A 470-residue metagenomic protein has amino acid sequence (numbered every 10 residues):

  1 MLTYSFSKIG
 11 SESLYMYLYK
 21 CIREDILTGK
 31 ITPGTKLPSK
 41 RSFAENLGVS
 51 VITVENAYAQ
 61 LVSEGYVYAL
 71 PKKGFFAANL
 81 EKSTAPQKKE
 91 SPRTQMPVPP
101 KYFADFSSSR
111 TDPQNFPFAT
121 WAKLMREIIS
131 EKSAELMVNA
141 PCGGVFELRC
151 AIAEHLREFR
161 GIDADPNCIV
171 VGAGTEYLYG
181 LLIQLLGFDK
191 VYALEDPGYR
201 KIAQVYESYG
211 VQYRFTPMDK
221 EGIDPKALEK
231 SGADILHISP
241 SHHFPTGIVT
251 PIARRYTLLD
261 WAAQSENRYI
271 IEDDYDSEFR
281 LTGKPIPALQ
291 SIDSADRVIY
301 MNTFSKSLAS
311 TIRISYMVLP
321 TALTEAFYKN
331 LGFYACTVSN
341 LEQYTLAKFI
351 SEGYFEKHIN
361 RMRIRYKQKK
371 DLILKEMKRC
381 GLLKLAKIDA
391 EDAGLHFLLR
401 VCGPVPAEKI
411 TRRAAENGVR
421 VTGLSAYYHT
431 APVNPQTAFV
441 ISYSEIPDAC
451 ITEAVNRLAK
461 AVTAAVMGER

Functional and structural regions predicted by a protein language model:
M1-I128, M137, A322, Y328 (+9 more regions): N-terminal basic, amphipathic alpha-helical segments
K72, S291-A326: Active-site PLP attachment segment
M125, E135-E266, E278, K284-I292 (+2 more regions): Conserved core of the PLP fold type I
V170, Q212-T216, I299, D389 (+1 more regions): General small-molecule cofactor/ligand-binding pocket signal
Q212, R268-Y269, V419-R420: Residue-level detector of anion-binding/catalytic polar loops
D273-D274: Walker B catalytic acidic pair
